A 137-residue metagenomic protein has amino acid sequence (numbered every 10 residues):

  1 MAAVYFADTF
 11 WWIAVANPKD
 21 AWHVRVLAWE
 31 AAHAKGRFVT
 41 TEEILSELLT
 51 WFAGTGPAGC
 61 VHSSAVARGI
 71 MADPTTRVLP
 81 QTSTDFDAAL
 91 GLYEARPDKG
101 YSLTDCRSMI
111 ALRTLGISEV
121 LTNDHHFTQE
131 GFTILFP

Functional and structural regions predicted by a protein language model:
M1-T40, G54-A65: Short, well-structured N-terminal submotif of metal-dependent ribonuclease cores
A2-V4, M109-I110, T114-P137: Acidic, PIN/NYN-like endoribonuclease modules and their adjacent C-terminal/linker elements
W12, L45, F127-T128: A generic structural signal for short hydrophobic patches within well-formed alpha-helices
E42, D105, D124-H125: Short secondary-structure boundary segments
T50-T75, L79: Helix-adjacent hinge/juxtasegments
T55-G59, R96-P97, F136: Short, hinge-like loop/turn segments at secondary-structure boundaries
T76-E119: Active-site neighborhoods of divalent-metal-dependent phosphate/nucleic-acid chemistry enzymes
